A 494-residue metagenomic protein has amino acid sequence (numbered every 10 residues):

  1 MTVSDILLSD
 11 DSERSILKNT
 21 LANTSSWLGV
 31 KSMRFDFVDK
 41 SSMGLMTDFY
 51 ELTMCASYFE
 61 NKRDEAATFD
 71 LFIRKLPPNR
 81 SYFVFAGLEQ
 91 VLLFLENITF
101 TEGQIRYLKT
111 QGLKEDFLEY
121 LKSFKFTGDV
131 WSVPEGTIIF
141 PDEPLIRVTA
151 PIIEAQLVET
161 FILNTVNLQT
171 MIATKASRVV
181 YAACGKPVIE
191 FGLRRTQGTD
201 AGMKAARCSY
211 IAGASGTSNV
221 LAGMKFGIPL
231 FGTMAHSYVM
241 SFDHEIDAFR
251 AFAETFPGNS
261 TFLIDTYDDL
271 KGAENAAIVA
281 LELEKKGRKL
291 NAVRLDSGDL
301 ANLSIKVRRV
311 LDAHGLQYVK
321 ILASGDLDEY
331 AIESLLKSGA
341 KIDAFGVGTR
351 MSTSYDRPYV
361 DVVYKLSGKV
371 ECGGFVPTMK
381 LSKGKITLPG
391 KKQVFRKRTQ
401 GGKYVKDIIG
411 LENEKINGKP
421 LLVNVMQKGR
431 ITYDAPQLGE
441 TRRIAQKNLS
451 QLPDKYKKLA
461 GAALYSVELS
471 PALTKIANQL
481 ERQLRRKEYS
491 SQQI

Functional and structural regions predicted by a protein language model:
M1-V3: Intrinsic disorder/low-complexity segments
L7, L17-L21, S25-A66, K75-P77 (+5 more regions): Buried, small/hydrophobic-residue-enriched core segments of structured protein domains
W27-E65, F69, P78-R80, D312-H314 (+2 more regions): Gly/Ser/Thr/Ala-enriched C-terminal appendages of enzymes
A67-K122, W131: N-terminal, Lys/Arg-enriched amphipathic/low-complexity engagement segments that precede the first folded domain
F231, V293, I321, D343-F345: Hydrophobic residues within beta-strands of alpha/beta enzymes
S260-T261, V319-I321: Short active-site oxyanion
